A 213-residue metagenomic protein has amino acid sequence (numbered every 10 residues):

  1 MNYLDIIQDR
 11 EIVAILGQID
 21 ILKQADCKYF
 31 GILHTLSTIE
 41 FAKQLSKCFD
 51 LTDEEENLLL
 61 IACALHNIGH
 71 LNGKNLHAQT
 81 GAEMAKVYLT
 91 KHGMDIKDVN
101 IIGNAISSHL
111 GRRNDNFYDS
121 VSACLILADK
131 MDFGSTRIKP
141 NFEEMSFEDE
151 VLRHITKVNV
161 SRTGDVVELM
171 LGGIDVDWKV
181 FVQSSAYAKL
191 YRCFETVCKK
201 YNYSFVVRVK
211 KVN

Functional and structural regions predicted by a protein language model:
M1-L76: Acidic/His-rich, divalent-metal-binding segments that scaffold phosphate/diphosphate chemistry
L4-D5, V13-D20, G103, S107 (+3 more regions): Generic detector of well-ordered alpha-helical segments enriched in charged/polar residues, highlighting helical
F41-Q44, A105, K130, C193: Alpha-helical scaffold segments in carbohydrate-active enzymes
C48-S161: Divalent metal-dependent catalytic cores for phosphoryl transfer on phosphate-bearing substrates
S135-N213: Terminal helices and disordered tails flanking the catalytic cores of nucleotide-processing hydrolases
